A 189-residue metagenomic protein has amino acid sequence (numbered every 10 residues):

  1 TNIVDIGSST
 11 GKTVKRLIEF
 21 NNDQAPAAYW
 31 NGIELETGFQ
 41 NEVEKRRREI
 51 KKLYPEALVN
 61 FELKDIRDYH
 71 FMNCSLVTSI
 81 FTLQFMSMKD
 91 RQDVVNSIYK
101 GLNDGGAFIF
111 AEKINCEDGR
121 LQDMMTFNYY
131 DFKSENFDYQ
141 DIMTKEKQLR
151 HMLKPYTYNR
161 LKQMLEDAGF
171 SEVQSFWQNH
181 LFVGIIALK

Functional and structural regions predicted by a protein language model:
V4, S9-R67: Class I SAM-dependent methyltransferase SAM/SAH-binding core
D68-M72: Short conserved loop adjoining the S-adenosyl-L-methionine
T78: A conserved beta-strand element that flanks and buttresses the S-adenosyl-L-methionine
F81-Q84: Short catalytic micro-motifs in class I SAM-dependent methyltransferases
Q92-D104: A short glycine-rich, Lys/Arg-flanked "PGG" loop and its adjoining helix->strand segment in the class I
G105-K113: Conserved beta-strand signature within the Rossmann-like core of class I S-adenosyl-L-methionine
K113-E166: C-terminal alpha-helical "lid/dimerization" subdomain adjacent to the S-adenosyl-L-methionine
A168-K189: Core SAM-dependent methyltransferase catalytic element
